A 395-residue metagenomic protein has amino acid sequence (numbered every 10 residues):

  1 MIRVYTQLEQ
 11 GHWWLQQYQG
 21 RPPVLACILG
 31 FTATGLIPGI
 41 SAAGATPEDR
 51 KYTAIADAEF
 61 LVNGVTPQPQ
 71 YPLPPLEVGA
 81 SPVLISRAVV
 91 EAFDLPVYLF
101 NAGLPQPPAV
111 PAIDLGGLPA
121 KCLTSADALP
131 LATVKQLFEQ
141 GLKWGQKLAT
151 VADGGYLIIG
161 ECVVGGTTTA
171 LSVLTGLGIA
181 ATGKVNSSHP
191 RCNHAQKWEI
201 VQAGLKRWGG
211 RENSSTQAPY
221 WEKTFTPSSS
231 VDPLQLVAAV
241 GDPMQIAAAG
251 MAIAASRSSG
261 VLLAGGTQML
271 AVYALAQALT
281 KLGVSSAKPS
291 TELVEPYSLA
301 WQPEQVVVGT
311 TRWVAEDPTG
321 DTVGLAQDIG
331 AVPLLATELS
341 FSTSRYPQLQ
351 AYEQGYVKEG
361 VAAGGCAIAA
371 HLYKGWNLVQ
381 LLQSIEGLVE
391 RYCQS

Functional and structural regions predicted by a protein language model:
M1-G160, V164-S395: N-terminal loops that bind phosphate or other acidic moieties and the adjacent beta-alpha structural core
